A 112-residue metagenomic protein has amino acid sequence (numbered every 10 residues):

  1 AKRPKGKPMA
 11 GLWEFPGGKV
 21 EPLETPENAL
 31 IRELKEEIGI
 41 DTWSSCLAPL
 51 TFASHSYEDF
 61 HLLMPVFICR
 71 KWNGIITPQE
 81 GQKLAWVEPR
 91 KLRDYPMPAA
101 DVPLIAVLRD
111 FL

Functional and structural regions predicted by a protein language model:
A1-E14: N-terminal strand-loop-strand
K7, E36, G74: Glycine-centered loop/turn positions within well-structured domains that cap or flank conserved ligand/cofactor-binding
K7-P8, D59-H61, Q79, A99: A generic fold-level signal
F15-P49, E88: The catalytic Nudix box helix
T51-I75, A85: Active-site-adjacent beta-strand/loop module that shapes the phosphate/pyrophosphate-binding cleft
V66-I68, I76-L108: NUDIX/MutT-family hydrolases
